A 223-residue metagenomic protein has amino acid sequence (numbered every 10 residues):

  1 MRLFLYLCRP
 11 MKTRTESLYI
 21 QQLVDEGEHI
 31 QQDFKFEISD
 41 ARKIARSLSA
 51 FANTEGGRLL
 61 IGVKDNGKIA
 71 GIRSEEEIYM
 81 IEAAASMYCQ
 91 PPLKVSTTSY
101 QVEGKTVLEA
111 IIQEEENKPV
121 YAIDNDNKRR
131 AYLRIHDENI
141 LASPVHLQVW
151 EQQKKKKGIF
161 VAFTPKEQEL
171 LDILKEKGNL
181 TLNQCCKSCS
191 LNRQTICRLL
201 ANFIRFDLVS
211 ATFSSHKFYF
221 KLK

Functional and structural regions predicted by a protein language model:
R2-K223: Conserved N-terminal catalytic/coupling substructures associated with nucleotide/phosphate chemistry
